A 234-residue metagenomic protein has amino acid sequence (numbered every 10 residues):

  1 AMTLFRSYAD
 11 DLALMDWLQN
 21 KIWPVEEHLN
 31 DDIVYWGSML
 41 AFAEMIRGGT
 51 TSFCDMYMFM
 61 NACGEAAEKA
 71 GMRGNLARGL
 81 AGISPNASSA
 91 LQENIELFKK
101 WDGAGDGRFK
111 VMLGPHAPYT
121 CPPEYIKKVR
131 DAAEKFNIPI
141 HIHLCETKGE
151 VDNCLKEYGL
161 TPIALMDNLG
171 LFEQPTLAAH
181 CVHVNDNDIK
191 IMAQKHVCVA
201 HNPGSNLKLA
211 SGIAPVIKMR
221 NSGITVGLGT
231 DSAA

Functional and structural regions predicted by a protein language model:
F5, G49, A67, L113 (+5 more regions): Divalent metal-coordination and catalytic microenvironments
R6-G71, E93-A104: Alpha-helical scaffold segments that flank or form the walls of functional sites
G48-T50, M72, N137, H196-V197: A structural motif
F53-C54, I140, G227-L228: Hydrophobic residues within beta-strands of alpha/beta enzymes
A62-V182: Metal-coordinating catalytic core of metallo-dependent amide/deamination hydrolases
L171-A234: Active-site-adjacent C-terminal substructures of enzyme catalytic domains
